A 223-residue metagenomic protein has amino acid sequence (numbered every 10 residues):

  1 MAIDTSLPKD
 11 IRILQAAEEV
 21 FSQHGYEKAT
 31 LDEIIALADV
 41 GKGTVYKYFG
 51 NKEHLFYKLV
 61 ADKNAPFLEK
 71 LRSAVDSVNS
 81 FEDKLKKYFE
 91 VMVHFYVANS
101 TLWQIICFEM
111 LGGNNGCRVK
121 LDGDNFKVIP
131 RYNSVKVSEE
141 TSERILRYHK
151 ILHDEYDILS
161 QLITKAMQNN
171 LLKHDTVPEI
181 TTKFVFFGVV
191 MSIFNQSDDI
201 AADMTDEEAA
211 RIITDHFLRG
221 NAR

Functional and structural regions predicted by a protein language model:
M1-H24, K28-V40, H54: Basic, helix-initiating cap at the start of DNA-binding domains
F21, Y26, T30-L31, G41-K42 (+5 more regions): Amphipathic alpha-helical segments enriched in hydrophobic/aromatic and basic residues that form the DNA-contacting
F56, V60, N64, L85 (+2 more regions): Amphipathic, non-transmembrane alpha-helical scaffold segments
K58, S73-T101, T182-V185: Hydrophobic alpha-helical connector segments
H94, D157-N169, K183-R223: C-terminal peripheral helix-coil segments that are non-catalytic and often amphipathic
Q104-I106, H174-D175: Short, hydrophobic secondary-structure boundary micro-motifs
G116-N169, E179-K183: Amphipathic alpha-helical packing segments from all-alpha helical-bundle domains
